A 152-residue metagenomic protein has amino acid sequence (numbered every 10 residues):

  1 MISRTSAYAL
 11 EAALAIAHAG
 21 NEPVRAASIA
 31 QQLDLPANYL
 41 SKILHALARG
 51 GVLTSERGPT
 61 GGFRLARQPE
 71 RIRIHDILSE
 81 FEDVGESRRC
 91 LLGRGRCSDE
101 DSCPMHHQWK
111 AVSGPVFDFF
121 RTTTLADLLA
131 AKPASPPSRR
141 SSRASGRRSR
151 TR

Functional and structural regions predicted by a protein language model:
I2-R4, Y8-L35, T54: N-terminal helix-turn-helix DNA-binding core of bacterial DNA-binding proteins
A13, L44-H45: Short, hydrophobic-biased segments on the C-terminal half of alpha helices that form "recognition helices"
Q31, A48-R49: Alpha-helical residues within the helix-turn-helix
P36, A66: Helix-turn-helix DNA-binding motif, specifically the short coil turn and the N-cap/start of the second
G50-L65: Beta-hairpin "wing" of winged helix-turn-helix
I74, L91-R152: C-terminal regulatory/oligomerization modules of transcriptional regulators
